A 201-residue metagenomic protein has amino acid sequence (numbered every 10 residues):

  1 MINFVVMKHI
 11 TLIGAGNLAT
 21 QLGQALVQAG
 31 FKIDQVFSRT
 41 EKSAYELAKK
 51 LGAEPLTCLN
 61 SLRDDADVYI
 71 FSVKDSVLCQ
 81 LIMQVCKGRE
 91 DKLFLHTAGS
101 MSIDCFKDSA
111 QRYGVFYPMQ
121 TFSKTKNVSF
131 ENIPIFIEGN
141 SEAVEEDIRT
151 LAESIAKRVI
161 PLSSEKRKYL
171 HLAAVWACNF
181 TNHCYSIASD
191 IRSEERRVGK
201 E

Functional and structural regions predicted by a protein language model:
I2-T57: NAD(P)+-binding Rossmann beta1-loop-alpha1 motif at the extreme N-terminus of oxidoreductases
K8, K92, I133: Nucleotide donor/acceptor-binding cores
F31-K32, Q111, K157: Short phosphate-binding/catalytic loops that engage adenosine nucleotides
E41, L51-N127: Rossmann-like NAD(P)(H) cofactor-binding subdomain of soluble oxidoreductases
S43-K50, N127-R197: Internal alpha-helical scaffold of NAD(P)-dependent oxidoreductase catalytic cores
G199-E201: Positively charged, low-complexity/disordered segments
